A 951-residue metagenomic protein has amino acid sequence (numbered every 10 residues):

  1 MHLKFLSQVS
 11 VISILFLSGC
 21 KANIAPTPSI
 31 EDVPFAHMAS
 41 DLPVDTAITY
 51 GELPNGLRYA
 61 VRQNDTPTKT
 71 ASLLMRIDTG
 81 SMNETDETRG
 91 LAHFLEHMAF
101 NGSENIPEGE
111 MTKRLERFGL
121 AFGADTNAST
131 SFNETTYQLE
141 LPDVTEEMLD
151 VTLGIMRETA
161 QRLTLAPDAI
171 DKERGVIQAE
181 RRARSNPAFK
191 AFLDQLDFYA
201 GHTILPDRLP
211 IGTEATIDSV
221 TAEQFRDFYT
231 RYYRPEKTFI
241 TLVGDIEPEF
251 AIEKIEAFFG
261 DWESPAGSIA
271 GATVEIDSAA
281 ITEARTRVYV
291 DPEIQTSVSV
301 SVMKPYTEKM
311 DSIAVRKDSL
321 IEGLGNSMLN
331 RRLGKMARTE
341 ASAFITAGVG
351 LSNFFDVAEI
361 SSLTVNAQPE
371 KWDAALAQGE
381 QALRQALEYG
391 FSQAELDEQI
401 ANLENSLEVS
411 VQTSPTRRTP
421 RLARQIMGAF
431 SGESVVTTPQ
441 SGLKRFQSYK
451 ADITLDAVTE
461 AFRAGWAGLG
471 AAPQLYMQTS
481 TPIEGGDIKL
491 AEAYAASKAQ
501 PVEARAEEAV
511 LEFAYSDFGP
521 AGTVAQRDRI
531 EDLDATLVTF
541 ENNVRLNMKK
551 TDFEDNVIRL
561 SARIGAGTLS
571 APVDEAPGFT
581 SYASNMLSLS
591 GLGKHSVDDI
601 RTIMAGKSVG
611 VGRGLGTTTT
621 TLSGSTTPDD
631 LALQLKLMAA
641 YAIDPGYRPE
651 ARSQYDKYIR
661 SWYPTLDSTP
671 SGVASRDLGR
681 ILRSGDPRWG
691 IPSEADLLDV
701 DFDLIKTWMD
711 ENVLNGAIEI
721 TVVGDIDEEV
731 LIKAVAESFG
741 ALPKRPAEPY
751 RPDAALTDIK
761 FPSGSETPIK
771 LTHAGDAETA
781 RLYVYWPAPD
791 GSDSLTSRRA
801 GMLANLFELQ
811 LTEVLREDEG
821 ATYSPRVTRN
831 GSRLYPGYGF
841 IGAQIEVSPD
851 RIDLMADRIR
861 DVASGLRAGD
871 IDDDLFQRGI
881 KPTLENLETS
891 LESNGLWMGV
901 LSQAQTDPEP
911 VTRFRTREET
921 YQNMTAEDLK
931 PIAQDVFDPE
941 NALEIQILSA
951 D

Functional and structural regions predicted by a protein language model:
M1-S10: Bacterial N-terminal signal peptides that target proteins for export
V9-S18: Bacterial N-terminal signal peptides
C20-V61, E247-V315, S319-L320, G325-G334 (+12 more regions): Proteolytic maturation boundary segments
A60-R62, P67-E84, G90-A92, G109-E158 (+14 more regions): M16 family metallopeptidases and their MPP-like homologs
L91-A99, G325, A583: Active-site His/Glu-centered metal-binding helix of metallohydrolases
M98-I106: Metal-associated gating/positioning segment near the N- to mid-region
A169, R174-A183, P187-Q224, F228-P235 (+6 more regions): Hydrophobic, small-residue-rich alpha-helical packing segments that form membrane-like cores
L698-D703, W708: A small/polar active-site loop signature that marks catalytic segments
